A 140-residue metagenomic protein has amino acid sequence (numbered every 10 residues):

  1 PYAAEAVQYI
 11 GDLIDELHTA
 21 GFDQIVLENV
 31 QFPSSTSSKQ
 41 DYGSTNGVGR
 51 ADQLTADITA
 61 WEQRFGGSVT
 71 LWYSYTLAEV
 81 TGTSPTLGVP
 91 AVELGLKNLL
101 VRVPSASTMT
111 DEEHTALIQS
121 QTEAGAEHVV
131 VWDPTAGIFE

Functional and structural regions predicted by a protein language model:
P1-D15: Active-site-adjacent "subsite" loops/lids of carbohydrate-active enzymes
Y2-A6, N46-L54, T110, H114: Residue-level preference for long, well-ordered alpha-helices that form the structural scaffold of enzyme catalytic
I14-D15, A51-E62, H114-T122: Generic structural signal for well-ordered alpha-helices, preferentially at hydrophobic/aromatic core positions
I25-N29, V48-T86, E127-T135: Aromatic-lined carbohydrate-recognition surfaces of secreted/lumenal glycan-active proteins
N29-V48, T108-M109: Glycine-rich, proline-tolerant flexible connector loops at the mouths of alpha/beta enzymes
S34-S37, V80-S84, T108-E112, F139-E140: Extracytoplasmic/secreted cell-surface and envelope-processing proteins
A91-E140: Substrate-binding cleft of secreted/luminal carbohydrate-active enzymes
